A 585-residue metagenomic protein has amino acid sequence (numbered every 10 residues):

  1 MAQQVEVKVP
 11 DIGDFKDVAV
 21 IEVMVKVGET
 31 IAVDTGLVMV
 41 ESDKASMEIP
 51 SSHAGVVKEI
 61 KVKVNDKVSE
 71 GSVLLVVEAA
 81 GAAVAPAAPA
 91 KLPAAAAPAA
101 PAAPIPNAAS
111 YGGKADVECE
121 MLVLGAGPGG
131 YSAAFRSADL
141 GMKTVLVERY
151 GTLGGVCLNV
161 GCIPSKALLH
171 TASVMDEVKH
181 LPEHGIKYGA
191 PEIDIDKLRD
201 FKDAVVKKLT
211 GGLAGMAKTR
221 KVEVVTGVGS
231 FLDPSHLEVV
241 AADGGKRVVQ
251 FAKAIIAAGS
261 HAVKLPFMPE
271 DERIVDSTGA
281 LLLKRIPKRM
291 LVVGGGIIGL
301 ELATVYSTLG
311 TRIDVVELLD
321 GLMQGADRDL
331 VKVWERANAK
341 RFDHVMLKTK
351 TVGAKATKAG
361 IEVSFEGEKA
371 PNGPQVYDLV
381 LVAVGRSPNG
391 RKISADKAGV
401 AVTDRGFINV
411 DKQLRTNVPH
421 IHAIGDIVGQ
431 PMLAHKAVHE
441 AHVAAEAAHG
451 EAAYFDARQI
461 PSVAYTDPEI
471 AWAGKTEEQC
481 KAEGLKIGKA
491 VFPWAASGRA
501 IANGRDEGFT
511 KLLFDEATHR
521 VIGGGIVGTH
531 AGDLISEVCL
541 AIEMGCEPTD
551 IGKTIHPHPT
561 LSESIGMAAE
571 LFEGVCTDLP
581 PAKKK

Functional and structural regions predicted by a protein language model:
A2-A83: Small cofactor-carrier domains centered on a conserved lysine used for covalent cofactor attachment
L92, A97-P101, P106-G113, V117-C119 (+11 more regions): Glycine-rich flavin
L122-L124, G229, L237, V248-G259 (+4 more regions): Short hydrophobic core segments
L124, A133, A138-Y150, V156 (+6 more regions): Flexible, glycine-rich terminal cap/loop adjacent to redox cofactors in electron-transfer oxidoreductases
G125-P128, G151, V293-G296, A326 (+1 more regions): Glycine-rich Rossmann-fold phosphate-binding loop(s) that bind the pyrophosphate of adenine dinucleotide cofactors
G130-Y131, G299-L300: N-terminal Rossmann-fold NAD(P) dinucleotide-binding loop
A134, A138, A303, S307-T308: Gly/Ala-rich phosphate-binding loop of Rossmann-like dinucleotide-binding domains, activating on the conserved
D271-P287, P374-A448, C539: FAD-site-proximal beta/loop scaffold in flavoenzymes
